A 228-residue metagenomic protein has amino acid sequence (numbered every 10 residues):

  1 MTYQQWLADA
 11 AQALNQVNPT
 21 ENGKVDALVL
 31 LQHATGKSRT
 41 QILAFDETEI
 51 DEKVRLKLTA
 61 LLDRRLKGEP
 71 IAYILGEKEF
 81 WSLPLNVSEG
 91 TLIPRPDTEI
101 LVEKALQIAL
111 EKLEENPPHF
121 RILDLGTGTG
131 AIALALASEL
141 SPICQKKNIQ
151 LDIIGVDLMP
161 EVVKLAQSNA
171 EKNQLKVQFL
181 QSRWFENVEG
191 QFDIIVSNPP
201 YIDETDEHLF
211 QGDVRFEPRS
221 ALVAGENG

Functional and structural regions predicted by a protein language model:
M1-T35, R39-I42, E47-I50: Non-catalytic accessory regions of SAM-dependent methyltransferases
Q32-Q107: Conserved AdoMet
A44, G76, Q181, F216 (+1 more regions): Phosphate-coordinating loops and pocket residues in cytosolic domains that bind phosphorylated ligands
K53, I93-P96, T127, I153 (+4 more regions): Residues at secondary-structure transition points
P70, P94, P199-P200, P218: Proline-centered helix-kink/hinge sites
I100-H208: Conserved SAM/SAH cofactor-binding pocket of Class I
P200-G228: Mobile active-site "lid"/loop adjacent to the S-adenosyl-L-methionine
